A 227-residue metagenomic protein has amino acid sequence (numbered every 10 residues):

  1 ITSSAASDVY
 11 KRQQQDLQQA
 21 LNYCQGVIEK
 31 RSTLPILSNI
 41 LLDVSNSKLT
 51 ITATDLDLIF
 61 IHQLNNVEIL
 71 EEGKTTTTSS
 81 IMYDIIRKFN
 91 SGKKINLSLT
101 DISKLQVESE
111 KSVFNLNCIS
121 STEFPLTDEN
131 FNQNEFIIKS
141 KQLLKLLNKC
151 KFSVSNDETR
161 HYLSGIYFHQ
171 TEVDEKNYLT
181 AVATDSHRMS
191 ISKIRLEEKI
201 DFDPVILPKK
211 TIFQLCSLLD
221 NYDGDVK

Functional and structural regions predicted by a protein language model:
I1-Y10: Single conserved hydrophobic/aromatic residue that forms the stacking wall/gate of nucleotide- or nucleobase-binding
K11-N117, N130-K227: DNA polymerase processivity clamps
I119-D128: Residues forming anionic-ligand binding surfaces in small-molecule and nucleic-acid pockets of primarily soluble enzymes
